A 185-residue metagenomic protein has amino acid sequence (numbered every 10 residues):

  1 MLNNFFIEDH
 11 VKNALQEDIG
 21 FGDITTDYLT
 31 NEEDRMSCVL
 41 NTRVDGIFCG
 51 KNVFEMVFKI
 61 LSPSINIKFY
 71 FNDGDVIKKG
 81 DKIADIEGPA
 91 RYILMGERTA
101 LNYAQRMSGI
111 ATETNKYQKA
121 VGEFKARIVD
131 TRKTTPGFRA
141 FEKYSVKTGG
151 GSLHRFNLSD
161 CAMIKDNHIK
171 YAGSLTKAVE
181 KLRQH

Functional and structural regions predicted by a protein language model:
L2-H185: Acidic/glycine-rich phosphate/pyrophosphate-binding loops and surrounding catalytic core that coordinate Mg2+
